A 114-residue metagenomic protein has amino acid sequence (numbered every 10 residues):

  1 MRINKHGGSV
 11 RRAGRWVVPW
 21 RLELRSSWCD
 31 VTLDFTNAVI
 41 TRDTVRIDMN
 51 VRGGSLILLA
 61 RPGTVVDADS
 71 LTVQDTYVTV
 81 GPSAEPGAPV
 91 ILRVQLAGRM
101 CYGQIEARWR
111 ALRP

Functional and structural regions predicted by a protein language model:
R2-P114: Short, surface-exposed interaction patches in beta-rich subdomains that mediate adhesion/assembly near membranes
